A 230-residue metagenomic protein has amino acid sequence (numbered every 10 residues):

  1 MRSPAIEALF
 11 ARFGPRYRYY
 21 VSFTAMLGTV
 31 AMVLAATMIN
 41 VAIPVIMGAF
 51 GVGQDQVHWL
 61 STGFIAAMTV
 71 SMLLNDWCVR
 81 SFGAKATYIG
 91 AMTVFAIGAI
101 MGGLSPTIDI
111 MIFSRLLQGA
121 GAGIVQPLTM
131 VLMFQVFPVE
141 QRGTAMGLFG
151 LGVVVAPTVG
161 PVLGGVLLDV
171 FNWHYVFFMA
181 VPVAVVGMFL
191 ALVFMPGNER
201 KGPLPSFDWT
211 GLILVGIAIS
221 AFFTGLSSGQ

Functional and structural regions predicted by a protein language model:
R2-V193: Transmembrane-helix bundle of Major Facilitator Superfamily
D169-Q230: Hydrophobic transmembrane-helix bundles of small-molecule transporters
